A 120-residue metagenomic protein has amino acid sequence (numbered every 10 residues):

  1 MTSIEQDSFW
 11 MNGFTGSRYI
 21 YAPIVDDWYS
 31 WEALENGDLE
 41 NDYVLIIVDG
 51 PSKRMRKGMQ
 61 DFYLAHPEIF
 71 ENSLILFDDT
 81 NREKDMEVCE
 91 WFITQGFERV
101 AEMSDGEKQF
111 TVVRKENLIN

Functional and structural regions predicted by a protein language model:
M1-D26: SAM cofactor-binding core of SAM-dependent methyltransferases, primarily the Rossmann-like beta-alpha-beta module
S3, I47, L76-F77: Generic enzyme active-site microenvironment
F9-W10, I24-S30, D105-F110: A short acidic, often aromatic-flanked loop/helix-cap motif at beta-alpha or helix-coil junctions that lines enzyme
M11-T15, G37-L39, A65-F70: Alpha-helix C-terminal capping segments
Y29-N41: Short amphipathic alpha-helix with an adjacent loop that forms part of the alpha/beta core around
D42-Y43, N72: Local beta-strand N-terminus motif with an aromatic residue
Y43-R54: A short SAM/SAH-binding and catalytic strip from SAM-dependent methyltransferases
S52-N120: C-terminal substrate-binding/active-site "lid" region of AdoMet-derived donor-dependent transferases
